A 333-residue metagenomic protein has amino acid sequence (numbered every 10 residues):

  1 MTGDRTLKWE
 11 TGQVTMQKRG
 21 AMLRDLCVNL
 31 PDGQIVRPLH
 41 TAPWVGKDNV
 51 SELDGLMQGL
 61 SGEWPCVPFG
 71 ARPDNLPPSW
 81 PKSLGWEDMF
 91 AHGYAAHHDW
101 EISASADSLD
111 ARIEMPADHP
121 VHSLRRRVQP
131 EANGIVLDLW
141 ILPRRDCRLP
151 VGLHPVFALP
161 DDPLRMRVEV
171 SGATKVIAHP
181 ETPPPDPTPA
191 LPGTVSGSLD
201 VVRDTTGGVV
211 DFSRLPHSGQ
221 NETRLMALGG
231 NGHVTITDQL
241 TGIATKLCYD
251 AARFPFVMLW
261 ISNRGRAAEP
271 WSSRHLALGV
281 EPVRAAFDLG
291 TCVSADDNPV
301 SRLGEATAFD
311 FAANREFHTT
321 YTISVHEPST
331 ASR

Functional and structural regions predicted by a protein language model:
M1-G134, C147, H154-R333: Surface-exposed acidic/polar loop and edge beta-strand patches at domain peripheries
W140-L142, I323: Hydrophobic beta-strand positions in extracellular immunoglobulin-like domains
